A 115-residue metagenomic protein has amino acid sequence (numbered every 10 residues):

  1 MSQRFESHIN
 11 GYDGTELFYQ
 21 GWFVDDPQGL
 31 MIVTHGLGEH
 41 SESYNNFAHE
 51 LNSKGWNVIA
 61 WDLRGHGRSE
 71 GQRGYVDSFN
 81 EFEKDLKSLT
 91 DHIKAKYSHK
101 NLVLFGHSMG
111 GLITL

Functional and structural regions predicted by a protein language model:
M1-D26: N-terminal cap/lid segment of alpha/beta-hydrolase-fold proteins
Q28-G36: Short beta-strand element of the alpha/beta-hydrolase
L37-S41, G67-I93, Y97: Catalytic nucleophile-loop/oxyanion-hole region of alpha/beta-hydrolase and closely related hydrolase-like folds
G38-N46, V58: Serine-hydrolase catalytic-loop signature spanning alpha/beta hydrolases and amidase-signature enzymes
A48-G71: Conserved alpha/beta-hydrolase
Y97-S108: Alpha/beta-hydrolase fold nucleophile elbow
G111-L115: Short glycine-enriched nucleophile-adjacent loop and the immediately C-terminal alpha-helix near the catalytic center
